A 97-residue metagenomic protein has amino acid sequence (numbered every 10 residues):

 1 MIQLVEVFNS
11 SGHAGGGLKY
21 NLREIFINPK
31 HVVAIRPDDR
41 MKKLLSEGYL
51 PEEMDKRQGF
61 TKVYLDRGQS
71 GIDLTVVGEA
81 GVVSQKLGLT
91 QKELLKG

Functional and structural regions predicted by a protein language model:
M1-N21: Short, compositionally biased strand/turn segments that nucleate or flank brief secondary-structure elements
I2, K19-I27, H31-G97: Acidic, Ser/Thr- and proline-rich intrinsically disordered linker/docking segments of eukaryotic scaffolds
